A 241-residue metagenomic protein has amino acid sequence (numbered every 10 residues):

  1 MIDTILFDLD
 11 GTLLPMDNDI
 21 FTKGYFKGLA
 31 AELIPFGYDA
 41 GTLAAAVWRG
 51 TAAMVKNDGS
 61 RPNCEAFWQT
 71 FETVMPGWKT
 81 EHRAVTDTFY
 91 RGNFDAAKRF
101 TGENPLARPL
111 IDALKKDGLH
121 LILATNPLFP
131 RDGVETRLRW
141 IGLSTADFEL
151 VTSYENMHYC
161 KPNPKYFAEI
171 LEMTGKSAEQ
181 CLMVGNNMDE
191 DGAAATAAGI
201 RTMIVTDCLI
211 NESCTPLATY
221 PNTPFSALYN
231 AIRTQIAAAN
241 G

Functional and structural regions predicted by a protein language model:
M1-A46: Active-site neighborhood of HAD-like aspartate-dependent phosphohydrolases
M1-I5, G41, R108, D112-K115 (+2 more regions): Asp-based, Mg2+/Mn2+-dependent phosphohydrolase catalytic module
T12-N18, A53-K56, H120-I122: A ubiquitous short alpha-helical element
L13-D17, A97-K98, A124, C160: A generic structural signal for short coil/turn motifs at secondary-structure boundaries
T22-A30, V47-A52, W68, T86-F94 (+1 more regions): Hydrophobic alpha-helical core bundles mediating ligand binding, dimerization, or RNAP-core interactions
A45-R91: A metal-dependent, Asp-based hydrolase signature
T51-E65, R91-G102, M157-Y166, T196-R201: Short amphipathic alpha-helical segments at helix boundaries and their inter-helical linkers
P62-A66, T80-A84, R91-I122: Short, acidic loop-to-helix structural element flanking the phosphoryl-transfer center in phosphate-processing enzymes
